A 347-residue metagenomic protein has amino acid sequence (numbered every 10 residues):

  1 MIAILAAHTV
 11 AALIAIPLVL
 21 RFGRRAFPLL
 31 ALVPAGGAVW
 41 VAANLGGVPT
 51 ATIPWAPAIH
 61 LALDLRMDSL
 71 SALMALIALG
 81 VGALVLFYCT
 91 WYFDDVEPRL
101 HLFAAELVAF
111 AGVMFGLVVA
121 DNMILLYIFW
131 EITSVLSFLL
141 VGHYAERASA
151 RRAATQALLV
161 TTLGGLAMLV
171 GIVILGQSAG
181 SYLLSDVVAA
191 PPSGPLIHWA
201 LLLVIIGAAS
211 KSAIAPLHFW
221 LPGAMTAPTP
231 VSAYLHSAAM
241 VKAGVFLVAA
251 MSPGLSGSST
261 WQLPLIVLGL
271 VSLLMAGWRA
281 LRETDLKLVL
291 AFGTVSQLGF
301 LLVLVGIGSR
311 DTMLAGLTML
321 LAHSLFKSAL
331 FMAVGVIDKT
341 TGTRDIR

Functional and structural regions predicted by a protein language model:
M1-A3, L63-I77, G116-I128, W199 (+1 more regions): Membrane-entry segments of alpha-helical transmembrane domains in multi-pass membrane proteins
I2-A6, L13-A105, I174, S178-P192 (+2 more regions): Transmembrane helix-loop-helix hairpins at membrane boundaries of multipass inner-membrane proteins
L84-H101, L107-L126, L136-R347: Hydrophobic transmembrane alpha-helices and their helix-loop junctions in integral membrane proteins
E131: Short phosphate-coordinating micro-motif centered on Lys-Gly-acidic
